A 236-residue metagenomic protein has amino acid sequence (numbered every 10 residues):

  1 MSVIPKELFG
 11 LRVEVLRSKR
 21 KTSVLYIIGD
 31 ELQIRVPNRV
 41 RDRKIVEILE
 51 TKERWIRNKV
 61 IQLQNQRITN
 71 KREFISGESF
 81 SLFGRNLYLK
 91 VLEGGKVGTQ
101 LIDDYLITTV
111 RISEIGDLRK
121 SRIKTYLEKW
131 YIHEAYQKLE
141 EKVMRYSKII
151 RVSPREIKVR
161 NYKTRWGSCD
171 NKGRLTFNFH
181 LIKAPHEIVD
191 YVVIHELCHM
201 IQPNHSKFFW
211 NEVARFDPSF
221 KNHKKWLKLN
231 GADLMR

Functional and structural regions predicted by a protein language model:
M1-D190, M200-R236: Active-site-proximal or metal-binding-adjacent scaffold patches in catalytic folds
V193: Walker B beta-strand of ABC/ABC-like P-loop ATPase nucleotide-binding domains, specifically the conserved hydrophobic
E196: Walker B catalytic acidic pair
